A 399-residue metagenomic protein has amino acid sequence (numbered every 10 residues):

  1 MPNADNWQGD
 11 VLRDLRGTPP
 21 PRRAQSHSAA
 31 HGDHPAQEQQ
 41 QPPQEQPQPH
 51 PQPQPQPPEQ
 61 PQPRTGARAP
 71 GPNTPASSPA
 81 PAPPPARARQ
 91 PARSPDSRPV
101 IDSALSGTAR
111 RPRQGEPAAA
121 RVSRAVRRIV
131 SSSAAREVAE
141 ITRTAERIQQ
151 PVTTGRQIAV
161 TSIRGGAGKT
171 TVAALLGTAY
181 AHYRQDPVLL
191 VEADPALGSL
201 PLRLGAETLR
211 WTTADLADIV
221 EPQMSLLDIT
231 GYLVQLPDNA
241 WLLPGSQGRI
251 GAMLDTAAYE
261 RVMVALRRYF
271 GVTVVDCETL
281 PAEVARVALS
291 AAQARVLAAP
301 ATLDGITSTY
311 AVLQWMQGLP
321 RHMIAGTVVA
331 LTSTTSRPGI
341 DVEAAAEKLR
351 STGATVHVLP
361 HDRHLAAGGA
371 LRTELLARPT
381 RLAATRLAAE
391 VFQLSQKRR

Functional and structural regions predicted by a protein language model:
M1-Q157, T327, Q393-R399: Acidic-aromatic/histidine active-site loop/patch
I148-H182: Walker A (P-loop) phosphate-binding motif
A181-A240: Phosphate-binding loop that captures ATP/GTP phosphates
D194-L197, Q247-R249, T302-L303, T334-P338 (+1 more regions): Conserved nucleotide-binding/hydrolysis micro-motifs of P-loop NTPases
A206-R210, W315-M316, A346, L375-L376: Short, hinge-like loop/turn segments at secondary-structure boundaries
V234-P237, W241-A285: Phosphate-binding/switch loop-helix module in NTP-utilizing enzymes
R261-V262, V272-A354: Conserved catalytic-core segment of NTP-binding enzymes
S333-P379, A384: Beta-strand-loop-alpha "switch" segments that mediate conformational coupling across diverse proteins
